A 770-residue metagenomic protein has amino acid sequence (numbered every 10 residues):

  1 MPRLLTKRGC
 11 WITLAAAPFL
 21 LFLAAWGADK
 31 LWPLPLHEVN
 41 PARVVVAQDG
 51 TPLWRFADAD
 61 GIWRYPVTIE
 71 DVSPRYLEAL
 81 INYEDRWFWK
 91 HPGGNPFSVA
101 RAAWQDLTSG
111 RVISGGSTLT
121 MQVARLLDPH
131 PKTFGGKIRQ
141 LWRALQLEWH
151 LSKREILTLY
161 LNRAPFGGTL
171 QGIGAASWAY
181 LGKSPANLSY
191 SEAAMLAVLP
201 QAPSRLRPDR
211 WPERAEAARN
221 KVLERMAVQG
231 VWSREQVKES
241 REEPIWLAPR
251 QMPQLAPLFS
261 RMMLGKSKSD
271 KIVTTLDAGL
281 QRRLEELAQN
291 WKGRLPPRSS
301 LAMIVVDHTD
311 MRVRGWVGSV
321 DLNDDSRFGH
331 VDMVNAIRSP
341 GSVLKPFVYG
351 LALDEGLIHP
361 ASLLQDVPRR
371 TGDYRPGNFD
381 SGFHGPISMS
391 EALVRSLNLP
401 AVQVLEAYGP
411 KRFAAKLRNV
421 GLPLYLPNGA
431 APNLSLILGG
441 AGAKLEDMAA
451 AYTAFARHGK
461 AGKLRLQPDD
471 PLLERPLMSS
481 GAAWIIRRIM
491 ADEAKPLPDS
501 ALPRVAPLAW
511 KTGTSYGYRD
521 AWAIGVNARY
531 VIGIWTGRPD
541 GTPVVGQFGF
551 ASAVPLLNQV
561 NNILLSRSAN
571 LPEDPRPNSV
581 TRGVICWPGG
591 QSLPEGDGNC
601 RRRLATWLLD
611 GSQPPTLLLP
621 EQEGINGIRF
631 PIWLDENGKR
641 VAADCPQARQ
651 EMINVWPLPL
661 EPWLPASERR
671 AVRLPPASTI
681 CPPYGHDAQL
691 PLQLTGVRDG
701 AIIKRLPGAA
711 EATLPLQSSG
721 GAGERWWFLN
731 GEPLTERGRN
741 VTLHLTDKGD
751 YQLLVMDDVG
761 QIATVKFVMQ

Functional and structural regions predicted by a protein language model:
P2-K7, A15, W232, L508-Q770: Soluble, non-transmembrane domains of envelope/secretory-pathway proteins that act on or interact with carbohydrate
P2-P297, H308-R314, S319, V367 (+1 more regions): Juxtamembrane regions of bacterial inner-membrane/periplasmic proteins, predominantly the peptidoglycan biogenesis
L80-I81, M226, L284, M311 (+7 more regions): Active-site SXXK
W89-V99, Q171-G174, R234-Q236, R327 (+3 more regions): Short, well-structured active-site flanking segments
T108-K132, A186, P249-G265, I358-F413 (+2 more regions): Conserved catalytic neighborhood of penicillin-recognizing serine enzymes
R125-P129, N162-T169, A186, Y190-A202 (+12 more regions): Glycine-rich, acidic and aromatic/proline-enriched surface loops and short helix-turn segments that act as binding
T274-L295, V305, W316-S319, D324-M333 (+3 more regions): A penicillin-recognizing enzyme superfamily signal
R375-N378, G409-Y452: Mid-domain, small-residue-enriched loop/turn segments at the edges of structured enzyme/sensor domains
